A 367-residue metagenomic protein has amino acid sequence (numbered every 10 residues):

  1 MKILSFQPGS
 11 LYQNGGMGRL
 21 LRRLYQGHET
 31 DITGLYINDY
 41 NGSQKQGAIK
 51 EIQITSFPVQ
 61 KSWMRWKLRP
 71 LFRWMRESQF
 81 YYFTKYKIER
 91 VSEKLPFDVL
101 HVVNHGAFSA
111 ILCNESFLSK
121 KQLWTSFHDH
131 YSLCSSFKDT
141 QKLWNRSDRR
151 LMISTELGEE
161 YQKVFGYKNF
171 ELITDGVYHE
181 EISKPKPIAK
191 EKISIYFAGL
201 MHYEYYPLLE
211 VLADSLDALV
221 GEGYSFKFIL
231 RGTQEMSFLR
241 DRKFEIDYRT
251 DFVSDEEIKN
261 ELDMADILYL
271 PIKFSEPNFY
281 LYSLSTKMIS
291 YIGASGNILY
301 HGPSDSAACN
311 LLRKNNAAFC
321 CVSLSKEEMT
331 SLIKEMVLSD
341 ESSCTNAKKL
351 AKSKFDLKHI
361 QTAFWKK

Functional and structural regions predicted by a protein language model:
M1-Q53, R149, D217-G221: N-terminal subdomain of nucleotide-sugar transferases
Y81-K85, V99-S119: An aromatic- and histidine-rich active-site surface loop
Y86-R90, F108, H130-M152: Membrane-proximal helix-turn-helix segments that form the acceptor-binding/catalytic region of lipid-linked
L133-K138, V177-K192: Acidic anion/phosphate-binding donor-loop and adjacent secondary structure in glycosyltransferase catalytic cores
E156, D175-G176: Carbohydrate-associated surface elements
E191-R240, Y248-I258: Conserved catalytic-core segment of nucleotide-activated headgroup transferases in glycan assembly
E204-P207, D247, S254-I258, D263 (+2 more regions): Nucleotide-sugar-dependent
S323-S331, V337-K367: A charged, aromatic-enriched C-terminal amphipathic alpha-helix characteristic of glycosyltransferases across folds
